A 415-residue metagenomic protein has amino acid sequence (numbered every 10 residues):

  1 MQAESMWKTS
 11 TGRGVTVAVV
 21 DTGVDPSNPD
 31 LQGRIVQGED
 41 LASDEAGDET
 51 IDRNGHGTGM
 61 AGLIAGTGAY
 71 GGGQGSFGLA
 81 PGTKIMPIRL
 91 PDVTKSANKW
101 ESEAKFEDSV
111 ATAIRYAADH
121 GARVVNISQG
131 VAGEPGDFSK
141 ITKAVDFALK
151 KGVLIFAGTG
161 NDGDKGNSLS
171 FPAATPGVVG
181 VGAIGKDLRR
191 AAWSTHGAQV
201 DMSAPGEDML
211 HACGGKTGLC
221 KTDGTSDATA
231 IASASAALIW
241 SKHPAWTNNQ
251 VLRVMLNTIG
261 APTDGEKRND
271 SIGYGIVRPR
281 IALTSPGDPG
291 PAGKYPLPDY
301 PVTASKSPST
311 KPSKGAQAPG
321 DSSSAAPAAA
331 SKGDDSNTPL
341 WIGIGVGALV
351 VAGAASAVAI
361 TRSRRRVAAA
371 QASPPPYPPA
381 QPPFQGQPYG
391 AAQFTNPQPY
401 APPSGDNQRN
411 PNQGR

Functional and structural regions predicted by a protein language model:
S5-V17, V24-Q37, D48-A104, R189 (+2 more regions): Subtilisin-like serine protease catalytic core
R13-T16, P81-M86, D119-V125, K150-I155 (+2 more regions): Loop/turn elements at helix/coil->beta-strand transitions in domains of secreted/extracellular proteins
L63, L90, E207-V277: Hydrolase catalytic cores
V93-F171, G218-D223, D227: Substrate-binding/access-modulating region of protease and related hydrolase catalytic domains
N98, G158-G177, G182-Q199, H211-G224 (+1 more regions): Active-site-adjacent substrate-recognition loops and nearby beta-strands within hydrolase catalytic domains
A192, A245-G333, T338-W341, A348 (+1 more regions): C-terminal subdomain of the subtilisin-like protease fold in secreted/lumenal serine endopeptidases
W341, A355-R364: Juxtamembrane cytosolic interface motif at the C-terminal end of transmembrane helices
R364-R415: Intrinsically disordered, low-complexity Pro/Gly-rich regions
